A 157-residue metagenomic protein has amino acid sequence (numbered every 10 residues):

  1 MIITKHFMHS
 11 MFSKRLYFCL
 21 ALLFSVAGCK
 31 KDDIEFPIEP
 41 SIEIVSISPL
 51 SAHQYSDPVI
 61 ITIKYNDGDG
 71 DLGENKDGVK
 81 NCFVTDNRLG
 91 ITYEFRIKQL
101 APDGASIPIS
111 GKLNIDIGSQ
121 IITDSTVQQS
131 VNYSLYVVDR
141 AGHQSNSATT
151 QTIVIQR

Functional and structural regions predicted by a protein language model:
M1-F12: N-terminal secretory signal peptides that target proteins for export/translocation
I2-T4, I38-R157: First exposed extracellular module after export/assembly in secreted or surface-exposed proteins
S13-C19: Sec-dependent signal peptide recognition, specifically the positively charged N-region followed immediately by
S25-G28: C-terminal motif of bacterial Sec signal peptides marking the signal peptidase cleavage site
K30-D33: Bacterial signal peptide processing site
